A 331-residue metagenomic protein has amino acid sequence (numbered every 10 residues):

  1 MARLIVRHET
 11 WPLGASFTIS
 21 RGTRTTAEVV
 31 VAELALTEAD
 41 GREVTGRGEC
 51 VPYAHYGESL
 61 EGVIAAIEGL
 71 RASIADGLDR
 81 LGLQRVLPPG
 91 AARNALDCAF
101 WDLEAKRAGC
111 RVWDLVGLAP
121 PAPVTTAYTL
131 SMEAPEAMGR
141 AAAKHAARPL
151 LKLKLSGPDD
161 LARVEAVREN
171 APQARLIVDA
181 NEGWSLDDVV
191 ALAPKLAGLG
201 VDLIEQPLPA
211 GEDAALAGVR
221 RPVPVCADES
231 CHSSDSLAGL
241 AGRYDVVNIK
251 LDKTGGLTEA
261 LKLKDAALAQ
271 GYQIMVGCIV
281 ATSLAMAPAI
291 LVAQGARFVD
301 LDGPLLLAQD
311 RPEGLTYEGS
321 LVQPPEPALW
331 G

Functional and structural regions predicted by a protein language model:
M1-L176, G183-V190, P194-G198, R311-G331: N-terminal capping/lid subdomain adjacent to the active-site entrance of alpha/beta enzymes
L153, P158-Q294, D302, A308-S320: Catalytic core of soluble alpha/beta enzymes
